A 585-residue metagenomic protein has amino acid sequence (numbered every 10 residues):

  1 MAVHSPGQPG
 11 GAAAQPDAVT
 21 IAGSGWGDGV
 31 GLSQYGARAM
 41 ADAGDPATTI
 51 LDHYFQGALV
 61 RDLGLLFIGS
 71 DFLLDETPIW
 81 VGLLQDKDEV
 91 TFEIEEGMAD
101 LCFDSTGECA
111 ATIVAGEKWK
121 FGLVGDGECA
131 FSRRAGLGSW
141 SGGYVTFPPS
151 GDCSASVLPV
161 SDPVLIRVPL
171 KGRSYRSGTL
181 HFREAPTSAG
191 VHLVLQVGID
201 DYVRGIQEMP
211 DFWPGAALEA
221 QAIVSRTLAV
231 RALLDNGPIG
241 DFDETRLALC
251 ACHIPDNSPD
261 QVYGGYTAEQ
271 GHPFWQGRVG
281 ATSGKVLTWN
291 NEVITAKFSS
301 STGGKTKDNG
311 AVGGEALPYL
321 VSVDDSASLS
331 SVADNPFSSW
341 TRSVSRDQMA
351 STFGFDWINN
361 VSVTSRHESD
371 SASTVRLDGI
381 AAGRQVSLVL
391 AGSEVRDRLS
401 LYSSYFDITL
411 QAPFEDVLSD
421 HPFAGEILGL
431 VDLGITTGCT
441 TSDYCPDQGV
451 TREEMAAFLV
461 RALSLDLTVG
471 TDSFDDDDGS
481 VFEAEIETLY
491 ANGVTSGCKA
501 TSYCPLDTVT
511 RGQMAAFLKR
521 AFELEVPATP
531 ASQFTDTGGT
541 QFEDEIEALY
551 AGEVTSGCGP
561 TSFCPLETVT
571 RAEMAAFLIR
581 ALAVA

Functional and structural regions predicted by a protein language model:
M1-A2, Q411-P422, T437-E485, S496-G512 (+3 more regions): Feature responds to low-complexity, polar/acidic, surface-exposed segments characteristic of secreted/exported proteins
M1-P413: Conserved, single-site charged/polar hotspot
A14-G23, W80, Q411-G438, D447: An edge-strand/N-cap motif at the start of beta-rich repeat modules
A41-P46, D52-V60, E208-D211, I223-D235 (+7 more regions): Sec-exported extracytoplasmic/periplasmic mature domains
S225, N291, V375, L430 (+3 more regions): Conserved hydrophobic/aromatic pocket- or pore-lining residues that grip, position, or stack substrates in active sites
Q348-T352, A515-A516, A575: Surface-exposed interaction/gating patches
